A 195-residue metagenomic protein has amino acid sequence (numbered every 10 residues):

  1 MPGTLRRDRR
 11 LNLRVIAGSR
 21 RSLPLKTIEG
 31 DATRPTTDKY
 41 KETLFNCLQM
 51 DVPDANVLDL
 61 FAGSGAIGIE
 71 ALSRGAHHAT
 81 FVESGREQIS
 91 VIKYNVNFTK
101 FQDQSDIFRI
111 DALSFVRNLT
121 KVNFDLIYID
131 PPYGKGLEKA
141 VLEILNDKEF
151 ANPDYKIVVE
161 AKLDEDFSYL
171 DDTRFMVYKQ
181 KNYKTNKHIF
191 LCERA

Functional and structural regions predicted by a protein language model:
M1-A195: Class I S-adenosyl-L-methionine-dependent methyltransferase catalytic core
